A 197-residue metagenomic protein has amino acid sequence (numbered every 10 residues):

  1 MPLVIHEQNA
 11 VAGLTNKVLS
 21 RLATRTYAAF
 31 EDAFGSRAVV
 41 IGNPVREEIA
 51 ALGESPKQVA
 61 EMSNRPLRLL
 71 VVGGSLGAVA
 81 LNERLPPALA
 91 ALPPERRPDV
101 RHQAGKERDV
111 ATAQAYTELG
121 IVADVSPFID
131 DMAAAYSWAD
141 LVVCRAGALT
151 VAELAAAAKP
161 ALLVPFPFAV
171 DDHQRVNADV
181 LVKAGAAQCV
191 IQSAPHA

Functional and structural regions predicted by a protein language model:
P2, D140-L141, A158-F166, A186: Structural loop-to-beta junction motif characteristic of Rossmann-like glycosyltransferase folds
P2-S55: Active-site-proximal region of nucleotide-activated glycan assembly enzymes, centered on histidine/acidic-rich loops
I5-N9, A29-F30, V164-P167, V190-S193: Short beta->alpha connector loops at strand-helix junctions that form conserved, small/polar/Pro-enriched
A12-N16, A28-A29, A33-G35, A111 (+2 more regions): Short, glycine/polar-rich helix-capping loops at beta-to-alpha or helix-loop-helix junctions that flank or form
R21-L22, A134-W138, A156: Alpha-helix C-terminal capping/helix-to-coil transition sites in glycosyltransferase folds
E31, G74, G105, G147-A148 (+1 more regions): Short glycine-/small-residue-rich Rossmann-like dinucleotide-binding loops
E54-V142, R175-D179, K183, V190-A197: Donor-nucleotide binding loops and adjacent catalytic segments primarily of GT-B fold Leloir glycosyltransferases
S137-A152, K159-P160: Acidic donor-binding loop of glycosyltransferase active sites
